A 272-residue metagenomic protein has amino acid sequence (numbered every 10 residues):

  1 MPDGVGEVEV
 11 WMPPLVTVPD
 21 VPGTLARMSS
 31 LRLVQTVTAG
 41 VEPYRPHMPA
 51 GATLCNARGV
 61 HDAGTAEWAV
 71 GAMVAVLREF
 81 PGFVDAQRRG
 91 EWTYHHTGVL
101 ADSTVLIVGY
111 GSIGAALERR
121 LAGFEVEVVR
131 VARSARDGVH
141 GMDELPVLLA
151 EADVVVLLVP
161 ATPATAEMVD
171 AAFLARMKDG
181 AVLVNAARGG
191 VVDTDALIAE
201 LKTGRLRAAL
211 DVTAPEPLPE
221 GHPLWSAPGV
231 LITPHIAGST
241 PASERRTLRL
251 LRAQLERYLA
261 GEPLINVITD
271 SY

Functional and structural regions predicted by a protein language model:
G4-G6, L25-M28, L100, L148-A152 (+2 more regions): A short, aliphatic-rich alpha-helical micro-motif
E9-V84: Phosphate/diphosphate ligand-binding glycine-rich loop within oxidoreductases
W11-P13, T36, V156-L157, N185 (+1 more regions): Redox-cofactor binding/interface segments in oxidoreductases and associated redox assembly factors
G51, A101-V105, G180: Phosphate-coordination loops involved in phosphoryl transfer and adenosine-cofactor binding
L54, G180-Y272: Rossmann-like dinucleotide-binding domain for NAD(H)/NADP(H)
A66-G82, G123-F124, L250-E262: Oxidoreductase and adenylate-handling cofactor-binding alpha/beta cores
F83-A116, D143: Glycine-rich NAD(P)-binding loop of Rossmann-like domains
E127, S134-P223: Rossmann-like adenosine-cofactor binding region
